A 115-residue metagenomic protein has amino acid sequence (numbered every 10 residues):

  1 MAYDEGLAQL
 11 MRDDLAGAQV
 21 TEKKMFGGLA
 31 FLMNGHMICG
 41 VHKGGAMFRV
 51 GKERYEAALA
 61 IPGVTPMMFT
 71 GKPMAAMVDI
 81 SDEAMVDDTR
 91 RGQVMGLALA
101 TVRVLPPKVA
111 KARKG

Functional and structural regions predicted by a protein language model:
M1-G115: Charge-dense, helix-prone N-terminal extensions
